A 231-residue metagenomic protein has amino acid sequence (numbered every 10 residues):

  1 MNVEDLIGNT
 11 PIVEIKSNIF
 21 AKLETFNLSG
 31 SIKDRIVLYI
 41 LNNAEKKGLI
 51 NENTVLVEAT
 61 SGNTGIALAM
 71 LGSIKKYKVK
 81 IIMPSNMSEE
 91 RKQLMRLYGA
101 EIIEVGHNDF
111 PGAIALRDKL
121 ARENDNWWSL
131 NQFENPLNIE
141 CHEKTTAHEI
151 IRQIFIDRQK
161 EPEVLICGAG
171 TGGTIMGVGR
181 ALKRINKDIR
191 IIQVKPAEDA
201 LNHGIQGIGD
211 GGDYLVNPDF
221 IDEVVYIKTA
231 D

Functional and structural regions predicted by a protein language model:
M1-D231: PLP-dependent amino-acid enzyme catalytic core
